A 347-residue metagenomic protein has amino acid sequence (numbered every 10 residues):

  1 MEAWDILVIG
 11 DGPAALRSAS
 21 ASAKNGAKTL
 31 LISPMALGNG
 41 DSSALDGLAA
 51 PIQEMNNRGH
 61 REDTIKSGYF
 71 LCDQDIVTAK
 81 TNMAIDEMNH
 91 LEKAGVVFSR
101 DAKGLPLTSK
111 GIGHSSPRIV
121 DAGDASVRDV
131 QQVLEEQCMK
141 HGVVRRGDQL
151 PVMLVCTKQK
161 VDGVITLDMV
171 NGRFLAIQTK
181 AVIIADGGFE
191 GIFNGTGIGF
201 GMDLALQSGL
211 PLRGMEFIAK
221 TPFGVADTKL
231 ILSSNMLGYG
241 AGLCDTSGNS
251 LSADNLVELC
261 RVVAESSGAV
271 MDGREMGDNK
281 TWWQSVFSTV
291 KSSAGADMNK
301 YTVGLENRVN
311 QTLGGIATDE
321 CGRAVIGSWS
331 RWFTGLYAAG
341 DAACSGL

Functional and structural regions predicted by a protein language model:
E2-W4, N171-A181, W332: Core beta-strand elements of the Rossmann-like FAD/NAD(P) dinucleotide-binding domain in flavoenzyme oxidoreductases
I6-L31: N-terminal Rossmann-like FAD-binding beta1-loop-alpha1 element of flavoenzymes
K24-A44: Glycine-rich FAD pyrophosphate-binding loop
M35, V170, A181, A185-E190 (+1 more regions): Glycine-/small-residue-rich beta->alpha transition segments that form the dinucleotide
A50-K80: Glycine-rich active-site loop/strand segments that organize a redox cofactor
A84-E87, V96, G201, Q207-S208: Hydrophobic or amphipathic alpha-helical targeting/insertion segments
I85-D86, E92-V152, E216-L347: Mobile, glycine/GP-rich and aromatic-enriched active-site lid/loop segments adjacent to catalytic centers
A181-L230: Glycine-rich loop(s) and the adjacent beta-strand/alpha-helix scaffold that form part
